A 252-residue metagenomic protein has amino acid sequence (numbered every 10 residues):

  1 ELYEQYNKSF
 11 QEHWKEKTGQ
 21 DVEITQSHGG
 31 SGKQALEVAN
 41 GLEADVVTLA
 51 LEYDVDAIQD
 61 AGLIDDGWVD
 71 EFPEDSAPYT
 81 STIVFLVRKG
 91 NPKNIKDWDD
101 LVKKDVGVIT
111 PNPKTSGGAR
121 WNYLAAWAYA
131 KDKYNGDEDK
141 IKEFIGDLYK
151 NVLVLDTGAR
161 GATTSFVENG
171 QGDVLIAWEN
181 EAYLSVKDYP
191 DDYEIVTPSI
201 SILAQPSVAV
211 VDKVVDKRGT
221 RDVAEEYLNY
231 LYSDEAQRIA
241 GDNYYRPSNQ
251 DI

Functional and structural regions predicted by a protein language model:
E1, G30-Q34, E52-D56, G90-K93 (+4 more regions): Solvent-exposed loop/turn segments at secondary-structure junctions within structured extracellular/periplasmic domains
E1-A61, E71-F72: Early extracytoplasmic/lumenal segment of secretory-pathway proteins
E37-V38, A44, F72, R88 (+3 more regions): Second-shell loop/turn segments in exported
G41-V47, D105-G107, E168-A177: Alpha-to-beta junction loops
Q59-D132: A conserved helix-loop-strand patch within extracytoplasmic ligand-binding domains of the periplasmic binding
W68-P78, D99, V186-I202: Short beta-strand->loop
Y134-S199: Ligand-binding pocket segment of bilobal, Venus flytrap-like solute-binding proteins
V214-I252: Extracellular/periplasmic juxtamembrane helices and adjacent flexible linkers that interface with membrane partners
